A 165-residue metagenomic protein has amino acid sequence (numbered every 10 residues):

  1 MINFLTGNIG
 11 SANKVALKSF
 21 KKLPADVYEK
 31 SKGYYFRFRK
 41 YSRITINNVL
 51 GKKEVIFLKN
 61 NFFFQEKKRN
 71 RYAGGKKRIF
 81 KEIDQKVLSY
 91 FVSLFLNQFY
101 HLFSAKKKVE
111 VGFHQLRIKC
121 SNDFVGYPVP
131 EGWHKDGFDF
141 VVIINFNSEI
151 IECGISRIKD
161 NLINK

Functional and structural regions predicted by a protein language model:
M1-H114, S121-V125, I158, L162-K165: Fe(II)/2-oxoglutarate oxygenase catalytic core
G112-H114, K119-K165: Catalytic core of non-heme Fe(II) oxygenases with the double-stranded beta-helix
